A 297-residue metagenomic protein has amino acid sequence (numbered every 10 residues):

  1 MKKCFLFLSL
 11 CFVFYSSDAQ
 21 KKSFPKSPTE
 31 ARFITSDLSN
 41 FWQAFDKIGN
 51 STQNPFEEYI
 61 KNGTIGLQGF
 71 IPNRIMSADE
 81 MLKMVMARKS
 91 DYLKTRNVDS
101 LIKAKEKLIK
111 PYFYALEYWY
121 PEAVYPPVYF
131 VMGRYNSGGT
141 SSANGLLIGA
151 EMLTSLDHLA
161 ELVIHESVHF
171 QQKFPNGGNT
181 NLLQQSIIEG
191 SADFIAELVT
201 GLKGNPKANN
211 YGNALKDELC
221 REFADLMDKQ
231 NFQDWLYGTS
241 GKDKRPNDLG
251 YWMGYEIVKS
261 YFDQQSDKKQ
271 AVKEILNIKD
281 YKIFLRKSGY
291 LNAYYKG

Functional and structural regions predicted by a protein language model:
M1-P25: Bacterial Sec-dependent N-terminal signal peptides
Q20-L82: N-terminal mature-domain "stem" immediately C-terminal to a signal peptide or N-terminal signal-anchor/transmembrane
K22-G49, L182-L226, L291: Post-HExxH zinc-binding segment in Zn-dependent metallohydrolases
A31, V163-I164, Y294: Feature captures hydrophobic
T35-L38, W42, K110-F113, E189 (+4 more regions): Extracytoplasmic/secreted envelope proteins and their assembly/folding machinery, especially bacterial periplasmic
F41-S51, N62, A115-E122, F170 (+4 more regions): Structured segments of extracytoplasmic/periplasmic soluble domains in secreted or envelope-associated proteins
T52-P55, D225-G297: Pan-zinc metallopeptidase signature
M81-N209: Acidic/His-rich structured neighborhood in mature extracellular/periplasmic domains
